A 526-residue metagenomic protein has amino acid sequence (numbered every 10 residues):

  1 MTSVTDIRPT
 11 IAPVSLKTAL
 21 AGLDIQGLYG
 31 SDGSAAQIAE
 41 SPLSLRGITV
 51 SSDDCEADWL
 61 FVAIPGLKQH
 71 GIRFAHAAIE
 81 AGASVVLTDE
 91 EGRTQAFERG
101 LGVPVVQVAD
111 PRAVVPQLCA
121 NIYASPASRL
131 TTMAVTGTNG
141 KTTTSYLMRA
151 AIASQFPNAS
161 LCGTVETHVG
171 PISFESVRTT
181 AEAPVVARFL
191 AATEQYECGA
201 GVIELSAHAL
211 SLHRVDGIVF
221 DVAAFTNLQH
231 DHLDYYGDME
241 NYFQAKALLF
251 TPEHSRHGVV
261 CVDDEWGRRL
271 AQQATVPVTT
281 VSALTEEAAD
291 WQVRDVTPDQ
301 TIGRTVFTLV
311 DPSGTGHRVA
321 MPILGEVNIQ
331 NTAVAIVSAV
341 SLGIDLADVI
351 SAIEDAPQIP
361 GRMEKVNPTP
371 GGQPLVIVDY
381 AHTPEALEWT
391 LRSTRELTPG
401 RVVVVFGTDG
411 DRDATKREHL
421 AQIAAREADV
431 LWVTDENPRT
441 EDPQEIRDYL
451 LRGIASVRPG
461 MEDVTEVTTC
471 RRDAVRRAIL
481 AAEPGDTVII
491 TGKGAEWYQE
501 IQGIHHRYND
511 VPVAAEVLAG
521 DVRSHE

Functional and structural regions predicted by a protein language model:
M1-L28, C55-L60, H70-R73, A153 (+5 more regions): ATP-dependent carboxylate-amine ligase
M1-Q117, E265, Q292-R294, G316 (+4 more regions): N-terminal leader/targeting and accessory segments in enzymes
A19, W59, A78, L118 (+13 more regions): Residue-level signal for inorganic ion chemistry
L23, V114-V262, W266-A274, L397-T398: Phosphate-binding loop of NTP-binding sites
L60, V85, V222, H257 (+2 more regions): Well-ordered beta-strand positions
E80, S84-E90, V259-V262, V405-F406 (+1 more regions): Short internal beta-strands
T88-E91, L205, N227, V262 (+2 more regions): Short secondary-structure boundary segments
G92-E98, F220-L375, G453-G460, T465-E466: Acidic, Mg2+-coordinating active-site environments of NTP-dependent enzymes
